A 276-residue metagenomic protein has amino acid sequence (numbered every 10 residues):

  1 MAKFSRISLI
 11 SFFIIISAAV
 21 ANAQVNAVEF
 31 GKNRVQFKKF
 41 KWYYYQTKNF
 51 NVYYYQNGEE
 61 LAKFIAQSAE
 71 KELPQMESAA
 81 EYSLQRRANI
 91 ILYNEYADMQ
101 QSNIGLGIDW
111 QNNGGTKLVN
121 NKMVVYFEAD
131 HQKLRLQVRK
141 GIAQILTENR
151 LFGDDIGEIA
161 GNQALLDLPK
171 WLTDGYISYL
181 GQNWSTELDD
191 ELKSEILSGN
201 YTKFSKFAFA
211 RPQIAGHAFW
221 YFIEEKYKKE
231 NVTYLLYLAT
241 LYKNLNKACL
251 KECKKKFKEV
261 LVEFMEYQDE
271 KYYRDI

Functional and structural regions predicted by a protein language model:
M1-E29: Bacterial Sec-dependent N-terminal signal peptides
A2, F13-I15, V35, W42 (+3 more regions): Generic marker of residues within folded, mature protein domains
A2-I7, Q100-G107, L241-N246: Extended hydrophobic/aromatic-rich secondary-structure runs
I10-F13, E81, Q182, E225: Residue-level marker of positions within ordered structural domains that often coincide with functionally constrained
S17-A19, E72, T173, G216: Generic detector of short, well-ordered, non-transmembrane alpha-helical segments enriched in hydrophobic residues
A23-N162, P169, T186-E187: Juxtacatalytic substrate-recognition/specificity segment
R34, I108-I276: Acidic/His/Gly-enriched intrinsically disordered linker/tail segments that often contain short helix/coil "MoRF-like"
